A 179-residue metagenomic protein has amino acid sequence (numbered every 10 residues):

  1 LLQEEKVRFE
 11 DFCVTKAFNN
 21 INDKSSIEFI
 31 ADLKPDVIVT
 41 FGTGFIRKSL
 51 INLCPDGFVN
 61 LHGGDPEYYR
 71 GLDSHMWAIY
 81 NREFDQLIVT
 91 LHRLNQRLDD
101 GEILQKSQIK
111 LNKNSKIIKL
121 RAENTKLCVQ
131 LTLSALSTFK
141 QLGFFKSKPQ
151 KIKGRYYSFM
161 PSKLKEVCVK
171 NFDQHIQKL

Functional and structural regions predicted by a protein language model:
L1-L179: One-carbon transfer enzymes
